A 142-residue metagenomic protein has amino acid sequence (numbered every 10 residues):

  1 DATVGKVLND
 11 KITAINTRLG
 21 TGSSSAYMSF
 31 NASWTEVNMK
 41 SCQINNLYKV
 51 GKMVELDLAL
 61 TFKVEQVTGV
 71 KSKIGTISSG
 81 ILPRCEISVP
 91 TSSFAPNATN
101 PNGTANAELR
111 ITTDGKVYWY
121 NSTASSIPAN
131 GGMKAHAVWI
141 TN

Functional and structural regions predicted by a protein language model:
G5-L8, V54-L56, I77: Extracellular/surface recognition and adhesion modules
V7-S41, H136-N142: Glycine-rich, low-complexity segments
S41-I44, T61-S79, R84-N142: Extracellular jelly-roll beta-sandwich "head" domains, especially the C-terminal globular C1q domain
K52-F62: Short, well-ordered beta-strand segments enriched in hydrophobic/aromatic residues
